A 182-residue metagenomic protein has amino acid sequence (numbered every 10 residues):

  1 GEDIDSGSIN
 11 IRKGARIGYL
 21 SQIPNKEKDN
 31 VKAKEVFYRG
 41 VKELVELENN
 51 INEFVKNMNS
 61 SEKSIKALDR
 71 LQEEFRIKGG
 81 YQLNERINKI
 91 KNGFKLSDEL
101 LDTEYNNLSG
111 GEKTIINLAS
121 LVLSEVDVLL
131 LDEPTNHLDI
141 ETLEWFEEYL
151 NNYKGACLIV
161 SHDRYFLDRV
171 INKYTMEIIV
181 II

Functional and structural regions predicted by a protein language model:
G1-I182: ABC ATP-binding cassette signature C-motif
